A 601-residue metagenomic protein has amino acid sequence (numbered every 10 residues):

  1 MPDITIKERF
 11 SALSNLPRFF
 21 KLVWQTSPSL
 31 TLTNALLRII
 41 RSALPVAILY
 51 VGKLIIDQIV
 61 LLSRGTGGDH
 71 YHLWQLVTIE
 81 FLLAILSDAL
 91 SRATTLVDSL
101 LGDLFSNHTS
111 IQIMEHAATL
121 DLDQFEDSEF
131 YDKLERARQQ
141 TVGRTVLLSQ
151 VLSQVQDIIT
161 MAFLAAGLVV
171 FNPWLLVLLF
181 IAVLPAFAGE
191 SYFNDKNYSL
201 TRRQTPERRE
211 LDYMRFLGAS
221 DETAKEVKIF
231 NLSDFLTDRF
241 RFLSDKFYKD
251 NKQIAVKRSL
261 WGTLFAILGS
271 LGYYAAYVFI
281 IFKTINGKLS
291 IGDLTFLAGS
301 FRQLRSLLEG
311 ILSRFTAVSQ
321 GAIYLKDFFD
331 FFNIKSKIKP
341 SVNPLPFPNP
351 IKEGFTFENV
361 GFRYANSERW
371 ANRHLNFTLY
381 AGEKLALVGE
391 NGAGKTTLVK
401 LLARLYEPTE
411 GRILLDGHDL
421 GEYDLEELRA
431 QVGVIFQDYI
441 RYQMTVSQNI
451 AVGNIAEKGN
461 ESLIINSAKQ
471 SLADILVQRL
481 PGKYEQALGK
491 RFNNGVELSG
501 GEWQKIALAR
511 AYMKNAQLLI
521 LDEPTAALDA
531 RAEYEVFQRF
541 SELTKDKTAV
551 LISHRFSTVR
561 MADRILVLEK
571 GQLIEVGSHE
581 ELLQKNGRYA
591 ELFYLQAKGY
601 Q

Functional and structural regions predicted by a protein language model:
M1-P45, S63-L76, T94-D98, E115 (+6 more regions): Membrane-integrated ABC transporters
P2-T5, I48-G52, A84-E126, F130 (+6 more regions): Juxtamembrane helix-loop junctions of ABC transporter transmembrane domains
L32-L90, G167-N197, L271-V278, F282-G292 (+1 more regions): Transmembrane helix-loop-helix hairpins at lipid-water interfaces of multipass membrane proteins, especially the type-1
A117, F240, F357-N359: Conserved catalytic Walker-motif region of ABC-type ATPase nucleotide-binding domains
Y131-D132, T205-Q253, P346: Loop segments that connect adjacent transmembrane helices in multi-pass transporters
R203, L232, A276, L297-N333: Cytosolic ends of transmembrane helices, especially the final helix of ABC transmembrane type-1 domains
P340-S341, L345-Q601: ABC-type nucleotide-binding domain
